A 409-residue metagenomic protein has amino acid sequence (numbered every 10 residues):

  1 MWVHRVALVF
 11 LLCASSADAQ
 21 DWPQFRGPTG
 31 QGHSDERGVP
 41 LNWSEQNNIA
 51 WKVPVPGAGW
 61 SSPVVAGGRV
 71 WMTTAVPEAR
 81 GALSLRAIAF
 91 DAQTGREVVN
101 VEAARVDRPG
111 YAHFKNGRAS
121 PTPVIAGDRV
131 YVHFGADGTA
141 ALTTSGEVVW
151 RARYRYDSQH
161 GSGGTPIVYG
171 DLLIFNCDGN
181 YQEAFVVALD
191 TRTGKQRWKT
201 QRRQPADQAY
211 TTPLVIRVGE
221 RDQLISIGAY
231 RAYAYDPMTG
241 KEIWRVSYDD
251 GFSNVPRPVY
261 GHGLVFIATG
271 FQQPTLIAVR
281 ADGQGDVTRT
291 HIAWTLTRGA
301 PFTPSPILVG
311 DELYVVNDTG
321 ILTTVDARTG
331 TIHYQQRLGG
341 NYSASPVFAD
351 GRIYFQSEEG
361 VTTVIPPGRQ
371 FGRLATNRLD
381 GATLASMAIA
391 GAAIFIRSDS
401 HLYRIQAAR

Functional and structural regions predicted by a protein language model:
H4-S15: Bacterial N-terminal signal peptides
A17-R409: Noncatalytic, solvent-exposed loop/strand surfaces of beta-propeller-type extracellular/periplasmic domains
